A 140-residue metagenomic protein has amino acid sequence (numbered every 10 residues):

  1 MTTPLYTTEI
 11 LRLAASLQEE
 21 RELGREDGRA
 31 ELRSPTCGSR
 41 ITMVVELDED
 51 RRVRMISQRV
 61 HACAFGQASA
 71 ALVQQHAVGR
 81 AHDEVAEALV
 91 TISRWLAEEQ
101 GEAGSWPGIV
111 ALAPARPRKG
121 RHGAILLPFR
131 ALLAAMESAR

Functional and structural regions predicted by a protein language model:
M1-E19, R80-R140: C-terminal binding/interaction regions
S16-V60: Structured beta-strand/loop patches that form or line metal/cofactor-binding pockets in enzymes
C37, F65, P117-R121: Secondary-structure capping and boundary motifs in well-ordered enzyme cores
I41-T42, Q74, D83-E87: Short, surface-exposed, polar/charged, turn-prone segments marking secondary-structure boundaries
H61-Q67: Short, thiol/selenol-centered motifs that function as redox-active sites or metal-ligating centers
S69-A81: Alpha-helical support elements that line or immediately flank enzyme active sites and cofactor-binding pockets
